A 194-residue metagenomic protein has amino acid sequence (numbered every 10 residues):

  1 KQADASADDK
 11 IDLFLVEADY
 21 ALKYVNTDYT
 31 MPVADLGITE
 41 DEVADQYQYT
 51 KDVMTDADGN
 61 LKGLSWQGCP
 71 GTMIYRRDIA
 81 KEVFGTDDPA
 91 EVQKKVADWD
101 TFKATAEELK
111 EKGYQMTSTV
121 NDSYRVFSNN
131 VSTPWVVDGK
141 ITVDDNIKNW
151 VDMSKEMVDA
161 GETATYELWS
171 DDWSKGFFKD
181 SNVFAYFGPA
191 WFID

Functional and structural regions predicted by a protein language model:
K1, N149-D194: Extracytoplasmic/periplasmic substrate-binding proteins
K1-Q46, N60, E82-V83, F177 (+1 more regions): Extracytoplasmic "Venus flytrap"/periplasmic binding protein-like
V16-Y20, V120-S123, D171, G188-I193: Beta->alpha turn/N-cap motifs
A21-V25, T72-M73, Y124-F127, I193-D194: Short catalytic/ligand-binding loop motif for oxyanion handling, primarily in non-cytosolic enzymes, centered on
Y24, V33, M54, S128 (+2 more regions): A generic structural signal for nonpolar/aromatic side chains embedded in well-ordered alpha-helices
D28-P32, N129-W135: Short secondary-structure boundary/capping segments
G37-A44, D52-S123, W135-L168: Helix-loop-helix "hinge/cap" segment bordering the ligand-binding cleft or interdomain interface
